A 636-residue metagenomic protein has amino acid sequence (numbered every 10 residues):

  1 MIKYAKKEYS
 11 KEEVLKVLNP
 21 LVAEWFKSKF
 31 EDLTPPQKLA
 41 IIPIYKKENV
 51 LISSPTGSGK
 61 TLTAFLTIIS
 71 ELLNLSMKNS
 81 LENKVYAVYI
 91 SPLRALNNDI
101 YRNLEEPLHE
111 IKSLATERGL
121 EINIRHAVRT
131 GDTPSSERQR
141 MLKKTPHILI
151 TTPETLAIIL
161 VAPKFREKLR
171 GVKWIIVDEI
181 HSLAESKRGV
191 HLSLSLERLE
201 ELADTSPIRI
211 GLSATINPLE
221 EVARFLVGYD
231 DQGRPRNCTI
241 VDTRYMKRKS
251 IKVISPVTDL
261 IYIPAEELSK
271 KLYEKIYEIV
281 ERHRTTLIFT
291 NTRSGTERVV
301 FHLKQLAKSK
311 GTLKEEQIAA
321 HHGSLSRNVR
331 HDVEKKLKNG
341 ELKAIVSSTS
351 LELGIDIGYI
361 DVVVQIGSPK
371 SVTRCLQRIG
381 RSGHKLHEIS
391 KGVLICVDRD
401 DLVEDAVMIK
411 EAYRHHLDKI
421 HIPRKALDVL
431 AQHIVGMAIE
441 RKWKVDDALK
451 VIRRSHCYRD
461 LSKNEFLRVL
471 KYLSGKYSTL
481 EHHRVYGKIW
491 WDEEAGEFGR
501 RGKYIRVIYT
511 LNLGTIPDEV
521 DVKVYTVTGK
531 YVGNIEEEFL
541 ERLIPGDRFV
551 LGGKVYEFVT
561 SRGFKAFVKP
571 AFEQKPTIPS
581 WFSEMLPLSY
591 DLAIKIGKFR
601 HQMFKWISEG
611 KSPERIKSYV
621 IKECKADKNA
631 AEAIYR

Functional and structural regions predicted by a protein language model:
M1-P36: Pre-P-loop entry segment of helicase/translocase ATPase cores
K6, K11, L21-V22, K38-L39 (+2 more regions): Helicase motor core with emphasis on the C-terminal RecA-like subdomain
Y9, E24, R414, E519 (+1 more regions): Terminal, basic amphipathic appendages of nucleotide-handling enzymes
N19, T34, A265, S326 (+3 more regions): Ser/Thr-centered flexible coil motifs
S54-T56: The conserved Walker
K60-T61: Conserved lysine of the Walker
L272-K275, L337-K338, L342-A344, S348 (+3 more regions): Phosphate-interacting basic helix/loop segments used at nucleotide- and nucleic-acid interfaces
G475, E481-H601: Conserved nucleotide-binding/hydrolysis modules and their immediate coupling elements across P-loop/ASCE NTPase motors
